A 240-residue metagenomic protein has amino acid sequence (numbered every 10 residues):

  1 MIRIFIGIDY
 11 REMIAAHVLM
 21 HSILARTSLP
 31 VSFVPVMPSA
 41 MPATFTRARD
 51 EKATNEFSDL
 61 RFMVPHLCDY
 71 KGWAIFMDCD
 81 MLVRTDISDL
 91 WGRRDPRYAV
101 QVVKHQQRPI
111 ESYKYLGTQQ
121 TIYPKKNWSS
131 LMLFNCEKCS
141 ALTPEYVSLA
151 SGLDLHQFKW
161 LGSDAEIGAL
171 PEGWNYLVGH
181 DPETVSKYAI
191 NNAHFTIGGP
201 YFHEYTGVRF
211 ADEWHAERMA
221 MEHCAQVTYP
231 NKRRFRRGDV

Functional and structural regions predicted by a protein language model:
M1-R11, H17, L29, P35-P38 (+1 more regions): A glycosyltransferase accessory/donor-loop signature
E12-M13, V83: Alpha-helix N-cap/loop-to-helix initiation residues
S22-P30: Short, acidic, metal-binding catalytic loop of nucleotide-sugar glycosyltransferases
V31-C68: Active-site-proximal specificity loops/subdomain of glycosyltransferases
R47-K52, K114-Q119, V185-K187: Short, surface-exposed amphipathic charged segments that create phosphate/polyanion-binding patches used for binding
L60-I110, L133: GT-A fold catalytic core of metal-dependent nucleotide-sugar glycosyltransferases, centered on the diacidic
F62, W128-L131, I190-N192: Extracellular structured ligand-interaction cores
R93-H156: Conserved catalytic core of nucleotide-sugar-dependent glycosyltransferases
